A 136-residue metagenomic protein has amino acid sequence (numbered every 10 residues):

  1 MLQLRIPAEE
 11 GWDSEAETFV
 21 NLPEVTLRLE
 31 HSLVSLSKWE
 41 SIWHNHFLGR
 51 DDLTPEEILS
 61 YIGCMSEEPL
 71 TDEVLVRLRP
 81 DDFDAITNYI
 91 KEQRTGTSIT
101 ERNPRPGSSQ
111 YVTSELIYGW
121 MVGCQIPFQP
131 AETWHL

Functional and structural regions predicted by a protein language model:
M1-S41, F47, P69-L136: An amphipathic, hydrophobic-aromatic interaction surface with interspersed Lys/Arg that forms lipid/phosphate-bearing
D52-T54, R79: Short, structured coil/loop segments at alpha-helix boundaries
T54-S60: A short, structured beta-strand/loop element
S60-G63, L116: Amphipathic alpha-helical segments in structured regions that serve as interaction surfaces
